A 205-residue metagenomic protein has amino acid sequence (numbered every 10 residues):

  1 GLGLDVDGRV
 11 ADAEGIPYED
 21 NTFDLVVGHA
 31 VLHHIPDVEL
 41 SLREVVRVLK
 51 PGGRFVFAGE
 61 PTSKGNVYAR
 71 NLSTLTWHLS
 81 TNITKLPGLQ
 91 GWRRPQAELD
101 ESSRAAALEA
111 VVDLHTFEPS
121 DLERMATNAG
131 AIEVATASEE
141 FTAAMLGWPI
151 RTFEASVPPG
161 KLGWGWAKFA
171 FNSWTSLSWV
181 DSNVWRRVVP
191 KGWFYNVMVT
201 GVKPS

Functional and structural regions predicted by a protein language model:
L2-E19: Conserved SAM-binding strand-loop segment of SAM-dependent methyltransferases
V27: A conserved beta-strand element that flanks and buttresses the S-adenosyl-L-methionine
E39-R54: A short glycine-rich, Lys/Arg-flanked "PGG" loop and its adjoining helix->strand segment in the class I
R54-A97: Conserved class I S-adenosyl-L-methionine
A105-D121: Acceptor-substrate binding/catalytic loop of class I
P119, A131-A143: Conserved S-adenosyl-L-methionine
A129-A131, T152-S156, V188-S205: Core SAM-dependent methyltransferase catalytic element
T142-S182: C-terminal helical/coil "lid" or tail adjacent to the Rossmann-like core of SAM-dependent
